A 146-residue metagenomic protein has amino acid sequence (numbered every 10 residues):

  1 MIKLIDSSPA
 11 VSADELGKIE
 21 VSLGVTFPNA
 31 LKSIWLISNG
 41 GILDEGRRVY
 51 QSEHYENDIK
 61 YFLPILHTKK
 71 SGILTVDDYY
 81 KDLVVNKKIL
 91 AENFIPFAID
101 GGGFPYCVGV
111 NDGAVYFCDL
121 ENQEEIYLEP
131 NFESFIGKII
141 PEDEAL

Functional and structural regions predicted by a protein language model:
M1-G102, D143-L146: A surface-exposed partner-binding patch
F104-G109: Short, surface-exposed beta-strand/loop micro-motifs that present aromatic residues
F117-C118: Short, compact, well-ordered microdomains
E125-L146: Compact, glycine/acidic-enriched structural inserts
